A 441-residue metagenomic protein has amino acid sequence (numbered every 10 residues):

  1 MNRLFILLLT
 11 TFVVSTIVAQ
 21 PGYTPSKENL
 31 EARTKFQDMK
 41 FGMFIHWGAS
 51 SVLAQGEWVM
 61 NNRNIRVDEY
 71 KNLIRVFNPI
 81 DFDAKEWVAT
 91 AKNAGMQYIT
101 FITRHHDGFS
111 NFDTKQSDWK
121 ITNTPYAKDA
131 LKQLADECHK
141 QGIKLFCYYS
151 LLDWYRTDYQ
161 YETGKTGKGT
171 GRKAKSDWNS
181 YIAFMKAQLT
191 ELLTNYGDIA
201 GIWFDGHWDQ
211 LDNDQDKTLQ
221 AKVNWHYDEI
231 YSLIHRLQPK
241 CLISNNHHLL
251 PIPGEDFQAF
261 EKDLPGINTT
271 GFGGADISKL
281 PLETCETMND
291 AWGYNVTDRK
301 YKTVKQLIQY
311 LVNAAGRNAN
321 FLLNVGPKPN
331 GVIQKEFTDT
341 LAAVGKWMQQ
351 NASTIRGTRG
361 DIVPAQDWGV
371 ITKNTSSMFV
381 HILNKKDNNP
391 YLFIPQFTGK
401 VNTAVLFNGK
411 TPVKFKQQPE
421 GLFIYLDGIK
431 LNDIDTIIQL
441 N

Functional and structural regions predicted by a protein language model:
M1-P21: Bacterial Sec-dependent N-terminal signal peptides
Q20-N441: Mature catalytic domains of secreted/periplasmic carbohydrate-active enzymes
